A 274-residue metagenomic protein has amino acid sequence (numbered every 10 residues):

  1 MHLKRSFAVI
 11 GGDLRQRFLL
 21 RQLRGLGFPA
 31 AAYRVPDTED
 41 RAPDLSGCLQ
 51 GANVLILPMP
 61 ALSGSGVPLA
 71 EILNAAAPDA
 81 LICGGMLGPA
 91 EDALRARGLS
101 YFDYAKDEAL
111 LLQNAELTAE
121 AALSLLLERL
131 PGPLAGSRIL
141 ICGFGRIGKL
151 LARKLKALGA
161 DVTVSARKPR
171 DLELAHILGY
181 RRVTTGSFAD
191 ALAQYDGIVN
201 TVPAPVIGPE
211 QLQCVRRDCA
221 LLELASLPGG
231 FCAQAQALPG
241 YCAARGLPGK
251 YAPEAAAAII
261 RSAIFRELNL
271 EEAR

Functional and structural regions predicted by a protein language model:
M1, L123-L134: A short, basic/flexible loop-to-alpha-helix module at the beginning of a structural domain
M1-A93, R97, Y101, A263-R274: N-terminal ligand-binding/catalytic initiation module
F7-F18, L23, A135-K156: Glycine-rich adenosine-cofactor-binding loop
L14, D37, P169-R170, S226-P228: Helix N-cap at the beta1-alpha1 junction of Rossmann-like dinucleotide-binding domains, i.e., the first residues
L26-R41, L158-L178: NAD(P)-binding Rossmann-fold cofactor-contacting core
P60-I82, A175-Y251: Rossmann-like adenosine-cofactor binding region
G85-A105, A225-N269: Rossmann-fold NAD(P)-binding glycine/threonine-rich loop
E108-L127: A glycine-rich, Thr/Ser-enriched phosphate-binding loop motif common to dinucleotide/cofactor-binding enzymes
